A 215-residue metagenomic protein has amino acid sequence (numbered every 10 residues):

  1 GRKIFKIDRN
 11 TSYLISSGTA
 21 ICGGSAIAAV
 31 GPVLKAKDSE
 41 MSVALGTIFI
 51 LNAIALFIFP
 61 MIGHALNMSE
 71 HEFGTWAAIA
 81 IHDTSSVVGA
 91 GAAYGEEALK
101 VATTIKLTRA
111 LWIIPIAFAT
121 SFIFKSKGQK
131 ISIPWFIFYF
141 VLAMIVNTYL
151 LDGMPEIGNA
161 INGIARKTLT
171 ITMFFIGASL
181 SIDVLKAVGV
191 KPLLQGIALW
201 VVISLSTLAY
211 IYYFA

Functional and structural regions predicted by a protein language model:
G1-G18, I50-M68, I171, K186-A187 (+1 more regions): Transmembrane alpha-helices that form the ion-translocation and gating core of multi-pass ion transport proteins
I4-T11, P32-V43, H64-E72, I81 (+3 more regions): Juxtamembrane helix-boundary/capping and inter-helix hinge elements in multi-pass membrane proteins
R9-I54, E72-G95, I164: Alpha-helical membrane segments and immediately flanking helix-loop junctions that form or couple to the substrate/ion
I15-T19, E72-A80, K100-W112, N159-M173: Structural signature of hydrophobic alpha-helical transmembrane segments
S16, S42, G46-F49, A77 (+6 more regions): Internal alpha-helical transmembrane segments of multi-pass membrane proteins, especially GPCRs
A53-A65, A80-I81, S85-S126: Membrane-embedded hairpin module used as a gating/binding unit in multi-pass transport and secretion proteins
H64-H71, T75, E96-V101, L151-G163 (+1 more regions): Membrane-interface helix termini and inter-helical loops of multi-pass transporters
P115-R166, T172-G189, W200-F214: Structural signature of multi-pass alpha-helical membrane transport proteins
